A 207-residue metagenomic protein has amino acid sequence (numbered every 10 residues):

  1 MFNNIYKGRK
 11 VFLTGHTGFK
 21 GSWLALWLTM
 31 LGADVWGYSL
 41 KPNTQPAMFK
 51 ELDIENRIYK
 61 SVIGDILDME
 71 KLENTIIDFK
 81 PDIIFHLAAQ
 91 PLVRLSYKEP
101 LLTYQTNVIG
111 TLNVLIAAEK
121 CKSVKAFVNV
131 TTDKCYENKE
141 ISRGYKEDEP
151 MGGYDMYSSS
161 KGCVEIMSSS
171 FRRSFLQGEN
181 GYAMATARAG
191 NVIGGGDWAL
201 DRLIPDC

Functional and structural regions predicted by a protein language model:
M1-A189, I193: N-terminal Rossmann-like NAD(P)+-binding domain of SDR-like oxidoreductases, especially those catalyzing
L203-C207: Short, intrinsically disordered, charge-balanced linker/junction segments flanking boundaries in proteins
